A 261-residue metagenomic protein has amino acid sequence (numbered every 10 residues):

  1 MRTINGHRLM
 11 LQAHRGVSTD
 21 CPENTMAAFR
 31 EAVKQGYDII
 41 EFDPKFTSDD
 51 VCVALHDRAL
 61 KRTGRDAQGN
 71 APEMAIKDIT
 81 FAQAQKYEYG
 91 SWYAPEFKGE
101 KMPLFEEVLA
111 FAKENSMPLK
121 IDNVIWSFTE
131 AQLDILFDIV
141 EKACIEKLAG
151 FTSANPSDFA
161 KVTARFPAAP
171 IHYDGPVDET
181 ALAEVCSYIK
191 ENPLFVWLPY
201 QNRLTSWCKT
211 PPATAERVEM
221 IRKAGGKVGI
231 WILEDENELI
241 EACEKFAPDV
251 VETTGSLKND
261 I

Functional and structural regions predicted by a protein language model:
M1-I261: Phosphate-group recognition and catalysis centered on beta-loop-alpha active-site segments
